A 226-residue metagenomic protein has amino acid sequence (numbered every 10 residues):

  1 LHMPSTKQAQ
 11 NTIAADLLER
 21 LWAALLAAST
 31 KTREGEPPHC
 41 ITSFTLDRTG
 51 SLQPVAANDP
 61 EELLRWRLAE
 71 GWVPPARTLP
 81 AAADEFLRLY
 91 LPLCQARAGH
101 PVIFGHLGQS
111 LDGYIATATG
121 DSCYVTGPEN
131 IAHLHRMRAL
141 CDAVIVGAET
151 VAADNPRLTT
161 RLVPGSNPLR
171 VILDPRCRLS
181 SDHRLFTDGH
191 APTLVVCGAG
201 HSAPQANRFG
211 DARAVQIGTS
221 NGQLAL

Functional and structural regions predicted by a protein language model:
H2-H100, F104-L111, I115-L226: Active-site ligand-binding patch in enzyme domains
